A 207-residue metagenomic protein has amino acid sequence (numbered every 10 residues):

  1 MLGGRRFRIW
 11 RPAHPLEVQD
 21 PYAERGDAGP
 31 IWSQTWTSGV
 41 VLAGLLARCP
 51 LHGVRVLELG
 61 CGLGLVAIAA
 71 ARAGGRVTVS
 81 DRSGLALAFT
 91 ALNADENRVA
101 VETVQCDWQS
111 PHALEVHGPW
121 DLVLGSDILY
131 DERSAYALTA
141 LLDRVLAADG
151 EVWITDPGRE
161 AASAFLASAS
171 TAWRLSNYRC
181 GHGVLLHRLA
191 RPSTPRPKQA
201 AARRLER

Functional and structural regions predicted by a protein language model:
M1-R207: S-adenosylmethionine-dependent methyltransferases
